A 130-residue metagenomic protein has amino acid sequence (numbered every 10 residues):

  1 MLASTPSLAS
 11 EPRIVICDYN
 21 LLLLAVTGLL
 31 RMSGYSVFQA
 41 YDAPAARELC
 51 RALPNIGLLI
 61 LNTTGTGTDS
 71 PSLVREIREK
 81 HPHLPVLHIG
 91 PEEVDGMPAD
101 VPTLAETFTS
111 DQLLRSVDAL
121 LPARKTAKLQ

Functional and structural regions predicted by a protein language model:
M1-L29, S33-S36, R51, N55 (+5 more regions): Non-catalytic signal-transmission and effector/linker regions of two-component phosphorelay proteins
V15, F38, P85-L87: A structural signal for isolated positions on well-ordered beta-strands in alpha/beta enzyme cores
C17-Y19, D42, I89-P91: Cofactor-binding loop segments of dinucleotide-utilizing enzymes, especially the Rossmann-like FAD- and NAD(P)+-binding
Q39, G65-T68, T107: Residue-level signal for the "D+5" position in two-component response regulator receiver
Y41-L58: Acidic, metal-coordinating helix/loop segments flanking the phosphotransfer/catalytic sites of two-component signaling
A45, T66, E92-G96: Negatively charged, flexible loop motifs adjacent to catalytic sites in prokaryotic signal transduction proteins
I56, I60-K80: Conserved phosphotransfer microenvironments
L59, P82-D95, L104: A short, hydrophobic beta-strand element within the central beta-sheet of small alpha/beta folds
